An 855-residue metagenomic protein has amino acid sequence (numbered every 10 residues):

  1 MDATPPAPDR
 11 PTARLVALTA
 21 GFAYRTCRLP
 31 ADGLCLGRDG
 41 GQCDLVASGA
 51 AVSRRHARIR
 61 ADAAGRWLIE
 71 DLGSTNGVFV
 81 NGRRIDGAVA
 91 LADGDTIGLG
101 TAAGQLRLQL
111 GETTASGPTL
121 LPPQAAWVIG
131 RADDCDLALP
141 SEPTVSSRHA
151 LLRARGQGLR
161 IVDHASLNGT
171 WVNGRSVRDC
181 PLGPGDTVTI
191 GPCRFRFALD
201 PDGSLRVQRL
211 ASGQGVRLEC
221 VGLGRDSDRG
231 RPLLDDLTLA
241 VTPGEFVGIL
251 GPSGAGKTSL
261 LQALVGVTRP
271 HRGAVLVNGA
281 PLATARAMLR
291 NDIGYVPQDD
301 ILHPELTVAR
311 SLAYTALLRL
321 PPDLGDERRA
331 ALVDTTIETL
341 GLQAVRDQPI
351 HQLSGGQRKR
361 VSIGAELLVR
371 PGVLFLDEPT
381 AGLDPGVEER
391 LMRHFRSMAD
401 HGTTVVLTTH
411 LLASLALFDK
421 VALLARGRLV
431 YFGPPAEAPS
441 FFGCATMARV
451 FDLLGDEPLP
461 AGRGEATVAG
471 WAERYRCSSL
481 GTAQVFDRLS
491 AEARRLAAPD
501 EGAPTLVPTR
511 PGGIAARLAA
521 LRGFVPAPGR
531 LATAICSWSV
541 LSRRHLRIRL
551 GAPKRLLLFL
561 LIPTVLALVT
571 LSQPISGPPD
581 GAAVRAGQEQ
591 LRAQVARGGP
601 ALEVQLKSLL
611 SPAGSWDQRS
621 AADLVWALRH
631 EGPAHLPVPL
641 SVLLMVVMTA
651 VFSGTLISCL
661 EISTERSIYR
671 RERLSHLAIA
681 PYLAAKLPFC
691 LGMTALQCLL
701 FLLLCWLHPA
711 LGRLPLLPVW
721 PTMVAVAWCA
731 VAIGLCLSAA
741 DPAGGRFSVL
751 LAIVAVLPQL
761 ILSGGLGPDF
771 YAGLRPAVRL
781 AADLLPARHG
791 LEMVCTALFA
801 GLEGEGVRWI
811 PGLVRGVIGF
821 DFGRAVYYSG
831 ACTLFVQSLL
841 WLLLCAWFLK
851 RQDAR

Functional and structural regions predicted by a protein language model:
T26-G100, L121-P192: Forkhead-associated
V80, V172, G273-P281, L289: Conserved ABC transporter NBD signature motif
V265: Helix-to-loop junction immediately C-terminal to a conserved catalytic motif
P304-P321: Q-loop/switch helix immediately C-terminal to the Walker
R328-V345: Conserved ABC ATPase "signature" region
I363-G364, L391: Hydrophobic anchor residue at the start of the ABC signature
S440-F451, D456, L550-R855: Membrane-spanning alpha-helical segments of multipass transporters and channels
